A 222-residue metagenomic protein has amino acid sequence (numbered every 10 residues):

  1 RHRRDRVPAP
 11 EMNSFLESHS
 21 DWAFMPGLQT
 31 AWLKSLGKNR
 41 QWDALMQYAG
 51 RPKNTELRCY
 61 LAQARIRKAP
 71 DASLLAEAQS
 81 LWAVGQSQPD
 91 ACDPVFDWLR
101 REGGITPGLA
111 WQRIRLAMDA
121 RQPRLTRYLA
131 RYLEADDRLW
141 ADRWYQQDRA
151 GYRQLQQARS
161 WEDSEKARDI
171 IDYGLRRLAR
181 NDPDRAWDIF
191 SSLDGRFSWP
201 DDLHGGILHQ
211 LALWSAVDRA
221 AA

Functional and structural regions predicted by a protein language model:
R1-A222: Alpha-helical solenoid repeat scaffolds
